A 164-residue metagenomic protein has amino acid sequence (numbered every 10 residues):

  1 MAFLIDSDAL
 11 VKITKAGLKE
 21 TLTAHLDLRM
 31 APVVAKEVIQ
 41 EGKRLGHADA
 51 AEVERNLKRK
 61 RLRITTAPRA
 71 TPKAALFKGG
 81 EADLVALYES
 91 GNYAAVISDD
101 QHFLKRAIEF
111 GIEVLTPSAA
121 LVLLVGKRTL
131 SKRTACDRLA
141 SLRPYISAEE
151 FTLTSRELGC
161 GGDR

Functional and structural regions predicted by a protein language model:
M1, A94-A95, G126, L142: Short N-terminal micro-motifs specific to bacterial/archaeal maturation and metal-cluster initiation sites
M1-A94, Q101-L104, E109-V114, E149-R164: Active-site-proximal, substrate-binding regions of enzyme catalytic domains and RNA-binding/basic surfaces
I112, T116-R164: Hydrophobic alpha-helical interaction segments
